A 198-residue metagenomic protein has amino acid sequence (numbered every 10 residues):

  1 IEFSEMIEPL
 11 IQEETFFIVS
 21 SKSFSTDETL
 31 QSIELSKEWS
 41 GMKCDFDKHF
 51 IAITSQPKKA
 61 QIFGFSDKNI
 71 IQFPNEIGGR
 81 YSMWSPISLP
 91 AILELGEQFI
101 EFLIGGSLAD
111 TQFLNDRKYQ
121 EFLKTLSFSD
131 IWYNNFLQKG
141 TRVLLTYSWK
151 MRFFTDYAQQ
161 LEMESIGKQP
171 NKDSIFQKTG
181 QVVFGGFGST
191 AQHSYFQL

Functional and structural regions predicted by a protein language model:
I1-E14: Glycine-rich oxoanion-binding loops at beta->alpha junctions
F3, V19-K22, T26-S40, F50-A52 (+1 more regions): Extended, hydrophobic alpha-helical segments in both membrane/secreted and soluble proteins
I7, I33, L103-G106: A generic alpha-helix structural signal
E8, S23, H193-F196: Glycine-rich, anion-gripping cofactor-binding loops and their flanking helix/strand elements in enzyme active sites
E14-T15, E162: Local beta-strand N-terminus motif with an aromatic residue
T15-F17, R142: Generic beta-sheet signal
F17-S21, I71-Q72: Short acidic, glycine/Ser/Thr-rich loop/turn "cap" segments at secondary-structure junctions
W39-L198: Active-site phosphate/pyrophosphate-binding segments
